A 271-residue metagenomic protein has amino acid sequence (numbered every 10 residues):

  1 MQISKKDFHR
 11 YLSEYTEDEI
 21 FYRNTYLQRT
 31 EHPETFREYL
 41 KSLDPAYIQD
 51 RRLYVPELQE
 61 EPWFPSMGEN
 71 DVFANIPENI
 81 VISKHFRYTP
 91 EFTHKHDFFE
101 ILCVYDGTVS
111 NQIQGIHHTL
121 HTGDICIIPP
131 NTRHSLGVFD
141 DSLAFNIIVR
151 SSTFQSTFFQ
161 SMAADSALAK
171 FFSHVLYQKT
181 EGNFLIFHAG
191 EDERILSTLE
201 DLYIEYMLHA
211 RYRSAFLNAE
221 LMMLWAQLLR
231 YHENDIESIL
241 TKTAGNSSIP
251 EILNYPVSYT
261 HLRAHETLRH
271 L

Functional and structural regions predicted by a protein language model:
Q2-S13, I20, Y47, R52-N79 (+2 more regions): A hydrophobic/aromatic-rich effector-binding and dimerization subdomain of bacterial HTH-type transcriptional regulators
R23-I48, L53: A structured, charge-rich N-terminal accessory region that forms the first stable segment of a protein and links
E69-A169: N-terminal regulatory/effector-sensing and dimerization cores that precede helix-turn-helix DNA-binding domains
S156-F158, Y255, L271: Residues that scaffold the ATP/ADP-binding catalytic core of kinase and kinase-like folds
I186-A189, Y206-L217, A226-Y259: Short, Lys/Arg-enriched, Trp-marked, Pro/Gly-tolerant hinge/linker segments that flank
T260-H270: Conserved small/polar residues in nucleotide/adenosyl-binding loops
